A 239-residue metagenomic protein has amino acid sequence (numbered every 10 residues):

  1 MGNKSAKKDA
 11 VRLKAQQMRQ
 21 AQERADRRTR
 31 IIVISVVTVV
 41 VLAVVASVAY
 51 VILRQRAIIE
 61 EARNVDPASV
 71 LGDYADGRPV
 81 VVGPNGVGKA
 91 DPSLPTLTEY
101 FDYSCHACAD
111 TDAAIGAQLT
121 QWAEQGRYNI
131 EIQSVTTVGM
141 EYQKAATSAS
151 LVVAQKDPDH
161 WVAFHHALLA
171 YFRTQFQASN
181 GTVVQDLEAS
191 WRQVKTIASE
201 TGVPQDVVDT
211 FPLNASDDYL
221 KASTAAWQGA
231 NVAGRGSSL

Functional and structural regions predicted by a protein language model:
G2-E141, T224-A225: Extracytoplasmic thiol/disulfide redox context detector
T137-L239: Cysteine-centric redox/oxidoreductase cores and disulfide-bonded domains
